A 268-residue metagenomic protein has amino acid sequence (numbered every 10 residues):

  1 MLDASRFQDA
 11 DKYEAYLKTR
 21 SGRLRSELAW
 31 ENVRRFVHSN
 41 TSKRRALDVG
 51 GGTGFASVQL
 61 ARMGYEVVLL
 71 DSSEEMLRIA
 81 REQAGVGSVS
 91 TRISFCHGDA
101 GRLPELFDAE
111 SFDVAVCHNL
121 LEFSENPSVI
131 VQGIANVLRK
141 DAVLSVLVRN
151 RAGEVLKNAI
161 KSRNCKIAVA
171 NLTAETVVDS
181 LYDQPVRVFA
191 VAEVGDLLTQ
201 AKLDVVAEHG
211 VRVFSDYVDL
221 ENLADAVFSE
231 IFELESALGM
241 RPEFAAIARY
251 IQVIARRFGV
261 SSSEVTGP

Functional and structural regions predicted by a protein language model:
M1-T41, F55, Q59, I79 (+1 more regions): Conserved class I S-adenosyl-L-methionine
L47, F55-L103: Class I SAM-dependent methyltransferase SAM/SAH-binding core
E105-V114: A short acidic, Gly/Pro-enriched loop at the edge of an enzyme's catalytic core that lines a small-molecule cofactor
V114-N126: A short SAM/SAH-binding and catalytic strip from SAM-dependent methyltransferases
S128-V143: A short glycine-rich, Lys/Arg-flanked "PGG" loop and its adjoining helix->strand segment in the class I
V143-L172: Conserved class I S-adenosyl-L-methionine
P185-K202, E208: Short alpha-helix
D196, A207-P268: A C-terminal cap/extension of S-adenosyl-L-methionine-dependent methyltransferases that defines the acceptor-substrate
